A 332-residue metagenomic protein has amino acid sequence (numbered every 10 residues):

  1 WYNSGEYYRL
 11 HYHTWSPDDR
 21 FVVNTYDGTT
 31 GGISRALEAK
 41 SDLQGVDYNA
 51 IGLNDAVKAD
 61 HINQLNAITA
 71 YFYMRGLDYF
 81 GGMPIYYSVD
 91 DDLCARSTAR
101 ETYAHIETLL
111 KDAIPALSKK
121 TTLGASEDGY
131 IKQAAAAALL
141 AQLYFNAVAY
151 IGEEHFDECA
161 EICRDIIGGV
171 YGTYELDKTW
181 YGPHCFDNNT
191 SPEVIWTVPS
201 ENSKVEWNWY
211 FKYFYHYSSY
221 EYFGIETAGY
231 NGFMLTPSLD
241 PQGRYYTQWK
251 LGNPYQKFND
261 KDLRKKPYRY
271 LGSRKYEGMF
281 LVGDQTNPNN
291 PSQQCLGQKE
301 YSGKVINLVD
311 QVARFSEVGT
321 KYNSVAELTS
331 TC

Functional and structural regions predicted by a protein language model:
Y2-F80, D92-A104, L109-L123, T320-C332: Conserved, well-structured interaction surfaces
Y7-H11, D19-V23, Y174-C332: Elongated scaffold/linker segments in the mid-to-C-terminal portions of large proteins
L77-D78, P84, T121, N146-G152: Short coil/turn linking the two alpha-helices of tandem helical-hairpin repeats
G81-V89, I114-S126, T173-Y181: Glycine- and aromatic-rich loop/turn segments at beta-sheet edges
G82-R100, G152-D157: Short coil/linker segments at helix-helix boundaries
D157-G168: TPR/TPR-like (Sel1-like) alpha-helical repeat modules
